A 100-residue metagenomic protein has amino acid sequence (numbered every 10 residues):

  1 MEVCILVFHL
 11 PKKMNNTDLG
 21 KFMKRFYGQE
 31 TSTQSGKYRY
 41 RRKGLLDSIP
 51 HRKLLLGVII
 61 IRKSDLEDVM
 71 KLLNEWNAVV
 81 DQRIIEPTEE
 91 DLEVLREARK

Functional and structural regions predicted by a protein language model:
M1-Y27: Short glycine-/aliphatic-rich beta-strand segments at the starts of folded cytosolic domains
P11-K13, S64-L66, P87-E90: Generic structural motif
T17, T31-T33, T88: Residue-identity detector for threonine
Q29-A78: Short, intrinsically disordered low-complexity segments
A78-L92: Terminal, non-globular segments
E93-K100: Short, low-order "capping/linker" segments at domain edges
